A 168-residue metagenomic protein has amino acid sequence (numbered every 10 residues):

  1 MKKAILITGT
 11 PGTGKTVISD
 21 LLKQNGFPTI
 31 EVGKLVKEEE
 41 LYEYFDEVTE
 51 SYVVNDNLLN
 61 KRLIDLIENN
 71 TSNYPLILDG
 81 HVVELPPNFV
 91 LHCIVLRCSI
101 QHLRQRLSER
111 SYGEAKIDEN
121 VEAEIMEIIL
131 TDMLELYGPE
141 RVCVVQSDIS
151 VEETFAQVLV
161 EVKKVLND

Functional and structural regions predicted by a protein language model:
M1-A4: Pre-Walker A (Motif I) flank of P-loop NTPase domains
I7: Hydrophobic anchor at the beta1->P-loop junction of P-loop NTPases
T10, L22: P-loop (Walker A) phosphate-binding loop of NTP-binding proteins
T13: ATP-binding Walker
T16: Walker A/P-loop
F27-P86: ATP-dependent small-molecule kinase phosphotransfer cores that center on conserved nucleotide phosphate-binding segments
Y44, R97-V144: A glycine- and Lys/Arg-enriched "phosphate-lid" helix/loop adjacent to the NTP-binding pocket of small-molecule kinases
N73, R104-Y112, L134-D168: NTP-dependent small-molecule kinase module
